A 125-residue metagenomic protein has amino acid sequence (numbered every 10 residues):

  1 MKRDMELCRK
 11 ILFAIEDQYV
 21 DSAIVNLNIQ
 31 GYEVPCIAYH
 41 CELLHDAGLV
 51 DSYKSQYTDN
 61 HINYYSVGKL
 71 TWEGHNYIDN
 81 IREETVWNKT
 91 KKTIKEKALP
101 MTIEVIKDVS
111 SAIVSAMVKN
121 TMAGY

Functional and structural regions predicted by a protein language model:
K2-A23, L27-N28: Short amphipathic alpha-helical interface segments
F13, E42, N76-D79: Generic alpha-helical structural context detector
Q18, S22, D51, I81-E84: A short secondary-structure junction motif
Q30-Y53, Y64-Y65: Short amphipathic alpha-helical interaction segments
K54-S55, D59: Exposed beta-strand/loop interface patches that mediate assembly or binding
I62-K92: Short, amphipathic alpha-helical interaction segments positioned at domain boundaries
E83-Y125: Exposed, interaction-prone assembly regions rather than primary DNA-binding/catalytic cores
